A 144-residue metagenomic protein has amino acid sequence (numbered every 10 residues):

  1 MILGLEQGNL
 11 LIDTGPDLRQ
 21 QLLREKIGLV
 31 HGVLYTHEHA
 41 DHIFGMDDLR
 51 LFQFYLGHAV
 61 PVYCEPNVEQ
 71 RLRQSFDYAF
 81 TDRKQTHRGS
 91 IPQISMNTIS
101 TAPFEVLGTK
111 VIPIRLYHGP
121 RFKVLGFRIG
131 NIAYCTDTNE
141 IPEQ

Functional and structural regions predicted by a protein language model:
M1-C135, N139-E143: Binuclear metal-dependent hydrolase catalytic cores
